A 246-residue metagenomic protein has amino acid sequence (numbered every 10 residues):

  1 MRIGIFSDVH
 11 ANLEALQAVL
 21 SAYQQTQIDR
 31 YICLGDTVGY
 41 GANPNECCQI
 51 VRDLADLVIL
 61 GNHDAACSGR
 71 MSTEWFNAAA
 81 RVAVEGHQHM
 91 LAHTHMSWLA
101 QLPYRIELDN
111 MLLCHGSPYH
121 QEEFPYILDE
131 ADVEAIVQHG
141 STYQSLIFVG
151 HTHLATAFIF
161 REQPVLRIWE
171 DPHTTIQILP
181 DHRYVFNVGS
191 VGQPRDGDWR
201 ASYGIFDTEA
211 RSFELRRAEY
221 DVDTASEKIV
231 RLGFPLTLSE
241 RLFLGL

Functional and structural regions predicted by a protein language model:
M1-D56: N-terminal active-site segment of His-dependent metallophosphoesterases
M1-G4, I106-L113, L179-V185: Beta-strand-turn-beta hairpins that frame and shape the catalytic cleft of phosphate-ester-processing enzymes
F6-S7, Y31-D36, L57-N62, C114 (+2 more regions): Active-site neighborhood of phospho(di)ester-bond hydrolases with catalytic His/Asp-centered motifs
H10-A15, G39-G41, A65-S68, Y119-Q121 (+2 more regions): Active-site environment of divalent metal-dependent phosphoester hydrolases
C47-C48, D53-Y143: Active-site neighborhood of divalent metal-dependent phosphoester bond hydrolases
R105-L108, A155-I159, S202-F206: Short beta-strand scaffold segments in enzyme catalytic cores
D132-T175, D181-Y184: Anionic-ligand binding region
E162-L246: Acidic, His/Gly-rich catalytic cores of divalent-metal-dependent hydrolytic chemistry
